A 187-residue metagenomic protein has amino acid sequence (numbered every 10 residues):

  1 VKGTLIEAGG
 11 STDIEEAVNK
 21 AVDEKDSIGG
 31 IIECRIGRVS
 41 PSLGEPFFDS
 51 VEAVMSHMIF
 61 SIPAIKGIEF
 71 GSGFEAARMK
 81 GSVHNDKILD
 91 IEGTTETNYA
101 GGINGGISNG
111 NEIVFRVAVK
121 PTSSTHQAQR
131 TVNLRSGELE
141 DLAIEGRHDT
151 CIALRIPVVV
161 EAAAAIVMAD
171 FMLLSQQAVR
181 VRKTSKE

Functional and structural regions predicted by a protein language model:
V1-F47: Glycine-rich, mobile lid/loop segments that gate access to catalytic sites or pores
V1-L5, A21-I32, A64-A76, S175-T184: Flexible, glycine/charged-enriched surface loops at secondary-structure junctions
S11-E15, S42-V51, R78-D90, N109: Short glycine/threonine-rich loop-to-helix capping motif typified by GTGT followed within a few residues by an Asp-Pro
V18-K20, G30, S40-G71, E75-M79: Glycine-rich ThDP/TPP pyrophosphate-binding loop and its adjacent helix/strand module within ThDP-dependent enzymes
N19, D23, S56, F60 (+4 more regions): Generic secondary-structure signature for well-ordered alpha-helical cores
F48-E52, F60-P63, N98-I113, L154-F171: Conserved phosphate/anionic-ligand binding catalytic regions in large, soluble enzymes, centered on
S56, A64-L142, H148: A translation/RNA-centric and nucleic-acid-associated enzymatic feature enriched in Class II aminoacyl-tRNA synthetases
S124-E187: Internal helix-turn-beta structural module
